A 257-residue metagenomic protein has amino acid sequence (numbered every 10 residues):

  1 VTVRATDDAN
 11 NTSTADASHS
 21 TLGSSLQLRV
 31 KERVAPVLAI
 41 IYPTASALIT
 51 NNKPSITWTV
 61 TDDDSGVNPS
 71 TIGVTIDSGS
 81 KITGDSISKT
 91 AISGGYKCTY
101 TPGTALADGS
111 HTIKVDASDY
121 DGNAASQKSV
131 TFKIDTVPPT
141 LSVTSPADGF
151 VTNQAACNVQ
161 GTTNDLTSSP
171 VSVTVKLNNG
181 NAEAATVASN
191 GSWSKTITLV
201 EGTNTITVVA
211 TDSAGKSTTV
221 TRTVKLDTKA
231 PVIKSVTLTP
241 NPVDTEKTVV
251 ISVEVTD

Functional and structural regions predicted by a protein language model:
D7, S18-A39, K128-P139, R222-P231: Flexible, low-complexity linkers/stalks enriched in Thr/Pro that connect modular domains
S46-N52, D148-A155, N241-K247: Short, solvent-exposed loop/linker segments at the N-terminal edge of repeated beta-sheet extracellular domains
I56-D62, V159-T163, I251-D257: Aromatic/hydrophobic beta-strand junction motif of beta-rich domains
D62-I76, N164-L177, D257: Solvent-exposed loop/turn segments flanking beta-strands in beta-repeat/beta-sandwich domains
Y96-Y100, G191-K195: Short strand-edge motifs at loop-to-beta-strand transitions and within beta-strands of extracellular beta-rich domains
G103-S110, T196-T203: Surface-exposed, short loops/turns at beta-strand junctions within beta-sandwich domains
